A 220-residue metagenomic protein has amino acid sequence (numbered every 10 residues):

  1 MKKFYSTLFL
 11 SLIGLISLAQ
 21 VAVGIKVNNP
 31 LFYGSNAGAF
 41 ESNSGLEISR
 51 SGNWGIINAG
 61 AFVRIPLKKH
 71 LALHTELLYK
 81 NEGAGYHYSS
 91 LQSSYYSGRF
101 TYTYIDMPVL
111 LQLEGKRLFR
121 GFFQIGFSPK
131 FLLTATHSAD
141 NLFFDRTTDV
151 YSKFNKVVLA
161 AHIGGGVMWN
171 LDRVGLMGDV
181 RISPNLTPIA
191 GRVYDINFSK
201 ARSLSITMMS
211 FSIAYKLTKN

Functional and structural regions predicted by a protein language model:
M1-F4, Q20: Positively charged n-region of N-terminal signal peptides that target proteins for export
Y5-L12: Sec-dependent signal peptide hydrophobic core
G14-I16: N-terminal signal peptide c-region/cleavage motif recognized by signal peptidases
A19-R64, T218-N220: Short glycine/proline- and aromatic-enriched beta-strand/turn motifs that initiate or cap beta-hairpins
V21, V27-L31, R64-A139, W169-D172 (+1 more regions): Gram-negative (and chloroplast) outer-membrane scaffold detector with strong preference for beta-barrel transmembrane
S35-R50, G83-T103, L133-V157, I189-S203: Flexible, solvent-exposed loop segments that connect beta-strands
N36-G38, K153, V158-N220: Predominantly the C-terminal beta-signal and adjacent terminal strand-loop region of outer-membrane beta-barrel
